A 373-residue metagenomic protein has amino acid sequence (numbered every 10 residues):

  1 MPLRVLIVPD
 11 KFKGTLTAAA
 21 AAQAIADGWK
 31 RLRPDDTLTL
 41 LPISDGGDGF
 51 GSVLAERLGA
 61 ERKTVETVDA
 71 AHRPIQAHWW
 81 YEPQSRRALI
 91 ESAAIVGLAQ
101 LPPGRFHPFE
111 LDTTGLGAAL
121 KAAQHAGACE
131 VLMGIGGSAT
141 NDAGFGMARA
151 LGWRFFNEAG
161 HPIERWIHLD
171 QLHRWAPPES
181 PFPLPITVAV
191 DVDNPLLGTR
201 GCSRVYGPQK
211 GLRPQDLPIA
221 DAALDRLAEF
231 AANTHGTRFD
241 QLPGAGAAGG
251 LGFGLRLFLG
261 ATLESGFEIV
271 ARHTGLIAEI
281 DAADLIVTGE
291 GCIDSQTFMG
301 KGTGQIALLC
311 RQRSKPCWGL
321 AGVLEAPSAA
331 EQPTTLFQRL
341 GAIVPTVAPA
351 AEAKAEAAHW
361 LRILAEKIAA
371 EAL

Functional and structural regions predicted by a protein language model:
P2-I135, A139-L373: N-terminal loops that bind phosphate or other acidic moieties and the adjacent beta-alpha structural core
